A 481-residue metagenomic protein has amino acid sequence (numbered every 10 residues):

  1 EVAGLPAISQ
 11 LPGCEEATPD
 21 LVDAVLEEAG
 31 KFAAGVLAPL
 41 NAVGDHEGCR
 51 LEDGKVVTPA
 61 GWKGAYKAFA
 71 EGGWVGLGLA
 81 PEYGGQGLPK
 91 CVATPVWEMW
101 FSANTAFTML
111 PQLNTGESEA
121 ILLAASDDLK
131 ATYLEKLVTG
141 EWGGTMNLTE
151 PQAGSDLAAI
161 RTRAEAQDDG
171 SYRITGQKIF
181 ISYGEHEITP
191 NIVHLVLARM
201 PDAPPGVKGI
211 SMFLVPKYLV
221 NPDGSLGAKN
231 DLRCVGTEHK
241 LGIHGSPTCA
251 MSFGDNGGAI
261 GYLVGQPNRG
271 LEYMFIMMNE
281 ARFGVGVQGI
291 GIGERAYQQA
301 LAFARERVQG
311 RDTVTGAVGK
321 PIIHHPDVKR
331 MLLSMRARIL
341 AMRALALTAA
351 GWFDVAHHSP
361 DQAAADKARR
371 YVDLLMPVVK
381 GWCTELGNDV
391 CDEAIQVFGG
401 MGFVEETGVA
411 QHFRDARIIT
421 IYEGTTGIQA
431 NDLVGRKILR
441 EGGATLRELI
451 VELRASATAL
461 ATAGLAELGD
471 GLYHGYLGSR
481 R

Functional and structural regions predicted by a protein language model:
E1-M109, D128, T132: Amphipathic, small/basic residue-rich leader segments at the start of a protein or domain
S9-Q10, Y262-M277, E306-P326, A349-Y371 (+4 more regions): Conserved catalytic-core motifs characterized by acidic clusters
L11-V22, H46-L51, W74-E82, W97-A103 (+13 more regions): Glycine- and acidic
C49, W62, L110-N114, L122-T162 (+6 more regions): Internal maturation/activation junctions in enzymes
G73, R173, I243, R370-V451: Alpha-helix capping/hinge segments and adjacent helical runs
S171, T175-K229: A short core secondary-structure module
F180-S182, L219-V235, K240, P247-A281 (+1 more regions): A glycine-rich, basic-preceded beta-loop-alpha segment at the flavin cofactor/substrate interface of flavin-utilizing
R282-S359, G442-R481: Extended amphipathic alpha-helical segments enriched in small hydrophobics
